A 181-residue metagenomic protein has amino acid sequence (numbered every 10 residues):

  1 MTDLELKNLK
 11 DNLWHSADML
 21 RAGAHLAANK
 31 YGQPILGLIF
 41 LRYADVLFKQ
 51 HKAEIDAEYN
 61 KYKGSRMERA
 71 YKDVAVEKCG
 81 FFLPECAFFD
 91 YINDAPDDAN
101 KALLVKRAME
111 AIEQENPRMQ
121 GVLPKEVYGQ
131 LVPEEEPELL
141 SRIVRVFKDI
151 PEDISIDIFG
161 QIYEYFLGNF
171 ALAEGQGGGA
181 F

Functional and structural regions predicted by a protein language model:
M1-F181: Non-catalytic, mostly N-terminal accessory regions of nucleic-acid modification and defense proteins
